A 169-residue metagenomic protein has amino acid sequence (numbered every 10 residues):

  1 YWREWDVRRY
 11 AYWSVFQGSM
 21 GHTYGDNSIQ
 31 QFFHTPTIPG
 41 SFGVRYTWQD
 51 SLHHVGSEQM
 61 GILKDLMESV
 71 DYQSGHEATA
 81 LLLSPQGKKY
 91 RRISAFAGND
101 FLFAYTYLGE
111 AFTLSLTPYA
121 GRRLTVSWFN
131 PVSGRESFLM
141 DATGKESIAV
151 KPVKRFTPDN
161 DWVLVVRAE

Functional and structural regions predicted by a protein language model:
R3-M140, V153-E169: Aromatic- and carboxylate-lined catalytic core of secreted/periplasmic carbohydrate-active enzymes
